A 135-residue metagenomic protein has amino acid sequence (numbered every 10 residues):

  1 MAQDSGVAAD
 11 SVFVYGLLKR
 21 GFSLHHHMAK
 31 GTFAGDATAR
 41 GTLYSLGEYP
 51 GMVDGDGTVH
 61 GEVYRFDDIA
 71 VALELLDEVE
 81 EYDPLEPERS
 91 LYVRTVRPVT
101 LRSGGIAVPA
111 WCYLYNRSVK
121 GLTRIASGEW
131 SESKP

Functional and structural regions predicted by a protein language model:
A2-P135: Glycine-aromatic micro-motifs
